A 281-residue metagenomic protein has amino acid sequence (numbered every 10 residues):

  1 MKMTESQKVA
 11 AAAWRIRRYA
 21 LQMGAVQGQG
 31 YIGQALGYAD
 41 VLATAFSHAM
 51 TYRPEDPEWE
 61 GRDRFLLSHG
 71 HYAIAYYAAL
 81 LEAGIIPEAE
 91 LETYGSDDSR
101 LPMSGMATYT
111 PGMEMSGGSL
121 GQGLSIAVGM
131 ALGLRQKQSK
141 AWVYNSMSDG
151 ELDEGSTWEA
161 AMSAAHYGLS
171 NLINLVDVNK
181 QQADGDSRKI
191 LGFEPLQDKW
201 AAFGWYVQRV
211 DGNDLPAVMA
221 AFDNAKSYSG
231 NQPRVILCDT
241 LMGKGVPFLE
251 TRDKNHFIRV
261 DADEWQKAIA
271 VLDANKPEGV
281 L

Functional and structural regions predicted by a protein language model:
M1-I16: N-terminal hydrophobic or amphipathic helices/low-complexity stretches enriched in small/hydrophobic/Pro/Gly
K8, M23, L36-H166: Cofactor-binding active-site loop characterized by glycine-rich and histidine/acidic residues
A13-Q29, D177-N179: N-terminal capping segment at the start of a domain
G28-L36: Structural motif
D40, H71-Y72, Y76, N179-K180 (+2 more regions): Glycine-rich beta-alpha junction loops
D63-F65, A141-N145, L172, G230-T240: Generic beta-sheet signal
G112, S116-S119, L124-Y228: Thiamine diphosphate
L215, A221-L281: Glycine/aspartate-rich loop-and-adjacent alpha/beta segment that forms the canonical ThDP
